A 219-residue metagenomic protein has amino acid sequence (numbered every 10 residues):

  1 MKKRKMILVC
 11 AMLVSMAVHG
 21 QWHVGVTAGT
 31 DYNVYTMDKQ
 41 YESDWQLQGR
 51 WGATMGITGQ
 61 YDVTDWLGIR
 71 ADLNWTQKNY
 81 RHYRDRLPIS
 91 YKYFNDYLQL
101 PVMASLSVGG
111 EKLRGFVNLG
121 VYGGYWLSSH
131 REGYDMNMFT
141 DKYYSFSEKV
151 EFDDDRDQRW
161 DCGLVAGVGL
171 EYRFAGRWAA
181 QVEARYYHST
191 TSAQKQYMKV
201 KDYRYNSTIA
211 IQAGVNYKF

Functional and structural regions predicted by a protein language model:
M1-I7: Bacterial N-terminal signal peptides that target proteins for export
S15-A17: N-terminal signal peptide c-region/cleavage motif recognized by signal peptidases
G20-G59, D157, K218: Short glycine/proline- and aromatic-enriched beta-strand/turn motifs that initiate or cap beta-hairpins
W22, T30-Y32, T36, Q60-D141 (+2 more regions): Gram-negative (and chloroplast) outer-membrane scaffold detector with strong preference for beta-barrel transmembrane
Q40-W45, D85-K92, E151-R156, Y197-Y203: Extracellular loop and loop/strand-boundary signature of outer-membrane beta-barrel proteins
L47-G52, K92-Y97, D154-G163, Y203-S207: Short sequence motifs at beta-strands and strand-loop junctions characteristic of Gram-negative outer-membrane
Y134-F152, Q196-Y203: Solvent-exposed, glycine/polar-rich loop segments of beta-barrel outer-membrane systems
R156, D161, A166, Y172-F219: Predominantly the C-terminal beta-signal and adjacent terminal strand-loop region of outer-membrane beta-barrel
